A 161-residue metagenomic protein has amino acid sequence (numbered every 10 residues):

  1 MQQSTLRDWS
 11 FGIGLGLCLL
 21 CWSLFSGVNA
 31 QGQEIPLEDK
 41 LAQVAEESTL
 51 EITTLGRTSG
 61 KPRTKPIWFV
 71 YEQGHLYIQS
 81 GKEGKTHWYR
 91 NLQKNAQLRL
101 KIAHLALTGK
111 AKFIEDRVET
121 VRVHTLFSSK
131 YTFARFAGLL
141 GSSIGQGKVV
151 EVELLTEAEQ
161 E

Functional and structural regions predicted by a protein language model:
Q2-L15: Bacterial N-terminal signal peptides that target proteins for export
G12-S26: Bacterial N-terminal signal peptides
V28-G32: Boundary at the C-terminal end of the N-terminal hydrophobic targeting segment
I35-A45, T49: Short, basic/aromatic recognition patches
K40-A42, Y77-R90: Covalent nucleotidyltransferase core used to form phosphodiester bonds in nucleic acids
Q43-V44, K61-R63, V70-Y71, T132 (+1 more regions): Extracellular/periplasmic catalytic domains that process cell-envelope and extracellular macromolecules
E47-G81, L98: Short beta-strand segments
E83-E157, E161: Short, structured beta-strand-loop surface elements
